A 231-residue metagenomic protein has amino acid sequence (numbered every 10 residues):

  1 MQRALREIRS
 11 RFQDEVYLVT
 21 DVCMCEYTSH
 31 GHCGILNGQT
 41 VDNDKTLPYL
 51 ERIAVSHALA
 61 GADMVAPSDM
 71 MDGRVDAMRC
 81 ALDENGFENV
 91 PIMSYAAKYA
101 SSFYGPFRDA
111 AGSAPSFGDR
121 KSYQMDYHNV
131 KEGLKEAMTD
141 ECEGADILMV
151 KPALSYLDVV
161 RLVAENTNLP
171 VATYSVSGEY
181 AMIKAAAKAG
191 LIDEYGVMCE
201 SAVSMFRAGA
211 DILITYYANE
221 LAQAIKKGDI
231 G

Functional and structural regions predicted by a protein language model:
M1-G231: Alpha/beta enzyme core
